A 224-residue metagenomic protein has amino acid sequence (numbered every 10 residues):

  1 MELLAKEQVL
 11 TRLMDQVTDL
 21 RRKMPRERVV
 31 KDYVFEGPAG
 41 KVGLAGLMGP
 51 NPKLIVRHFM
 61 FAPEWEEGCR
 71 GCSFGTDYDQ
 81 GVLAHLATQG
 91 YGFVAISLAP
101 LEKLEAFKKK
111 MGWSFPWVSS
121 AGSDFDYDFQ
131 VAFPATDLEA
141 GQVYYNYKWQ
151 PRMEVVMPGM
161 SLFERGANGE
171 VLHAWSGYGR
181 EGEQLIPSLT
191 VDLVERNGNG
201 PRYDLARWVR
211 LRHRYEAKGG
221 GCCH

Functional and structural regions predicted by a protein language model:
M1-Q89, F107-K110, S123-H224: Non-globular targeting/processing and membrane-anchoring segments
V94, A99-S123: Conserved segment of the thioredoxin-like fold in thiol-based oxidoreductases
